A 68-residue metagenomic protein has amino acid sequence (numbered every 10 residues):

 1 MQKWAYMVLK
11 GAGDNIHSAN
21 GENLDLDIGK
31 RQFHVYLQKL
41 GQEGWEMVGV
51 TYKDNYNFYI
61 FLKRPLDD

Functional and structural regions predicted by a protein language model:
M1-D68: Terminus-proximal functional modules
